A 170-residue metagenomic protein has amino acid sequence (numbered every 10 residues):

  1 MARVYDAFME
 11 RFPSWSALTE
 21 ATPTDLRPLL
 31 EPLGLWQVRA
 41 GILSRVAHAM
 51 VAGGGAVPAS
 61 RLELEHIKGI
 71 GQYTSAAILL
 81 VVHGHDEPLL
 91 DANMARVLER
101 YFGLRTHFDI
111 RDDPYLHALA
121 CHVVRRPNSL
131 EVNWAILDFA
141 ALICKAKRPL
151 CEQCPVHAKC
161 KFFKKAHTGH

Functional and structural regions predicted by a protein language model:
M1-G169: Catalytic cores of DNA base-excision repair glycosylases
